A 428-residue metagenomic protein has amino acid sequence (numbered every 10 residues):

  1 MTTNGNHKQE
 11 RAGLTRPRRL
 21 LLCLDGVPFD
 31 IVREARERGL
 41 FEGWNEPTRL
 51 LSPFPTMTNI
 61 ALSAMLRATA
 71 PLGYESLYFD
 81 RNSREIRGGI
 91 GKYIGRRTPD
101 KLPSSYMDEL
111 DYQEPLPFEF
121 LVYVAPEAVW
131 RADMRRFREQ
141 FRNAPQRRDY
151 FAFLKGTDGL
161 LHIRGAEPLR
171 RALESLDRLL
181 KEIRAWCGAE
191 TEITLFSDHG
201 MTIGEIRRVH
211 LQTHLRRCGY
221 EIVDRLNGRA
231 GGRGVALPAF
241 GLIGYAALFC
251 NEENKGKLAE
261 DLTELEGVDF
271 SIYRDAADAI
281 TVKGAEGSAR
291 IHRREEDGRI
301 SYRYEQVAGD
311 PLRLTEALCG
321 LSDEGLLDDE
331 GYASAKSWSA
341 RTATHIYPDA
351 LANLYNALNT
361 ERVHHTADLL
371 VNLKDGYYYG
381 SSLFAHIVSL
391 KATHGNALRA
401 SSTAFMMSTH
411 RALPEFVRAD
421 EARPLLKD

Functional and structural regions predicted by a protein language model:
T2-R49: Active-site-proximal N-terminal segment of extracellular/periplasmic enzymes that hydrolyze or transfer
N4, R36-G39, P53-S175, G234-A239 (+6 more regions): His/Asp/Glu-rich, glycine-adjacent segments that coordinate divalent cations and/or stabilize oxyanion chemistry on
K8, P47-L62, Y220-A236: A short, conserved beta-to-alpha structural element at the edge of catalytic cores that scaffolds binding
L20-C23, L176-L211, L370: Metal-dependent active-site segment of extracytoplasmic phospho-/sulfohydrolases and closely related
G26-F29, L72, K155-G159, G200-T202 (+2 more regions): Short, solvent-exposed loop/turn segments at secondary-structure junctions
I31-A35, L161-A166, I203-V209, S382-L383: A short acidic (Asp/Glu
E42-P47, L72-F79, R171-K181, L211-A230: Acidic, His- and aromatic-enriched active-site or binding-groove loops in soluble protein domains that engage sugars
G234-L425: Active-site neighborhoods of enzymes that stabilize oxyanions during catalysis
